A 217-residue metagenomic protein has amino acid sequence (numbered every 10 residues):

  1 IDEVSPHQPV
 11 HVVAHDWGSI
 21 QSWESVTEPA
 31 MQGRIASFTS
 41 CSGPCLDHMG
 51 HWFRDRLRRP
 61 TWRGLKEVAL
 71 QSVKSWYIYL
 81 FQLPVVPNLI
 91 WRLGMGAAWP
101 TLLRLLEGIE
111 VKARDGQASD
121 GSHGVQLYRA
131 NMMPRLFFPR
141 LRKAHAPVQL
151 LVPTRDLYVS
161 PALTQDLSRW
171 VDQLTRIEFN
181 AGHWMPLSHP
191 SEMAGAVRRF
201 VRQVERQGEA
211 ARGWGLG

Functional and structural regions predicted by a protein language model:
I1-V13, I20-L174: Flexible "cap/lid" subdomain of the alpha/beta-hydrolase fold that forms the substrate-access gate
G18-S19, P186: Short active-site segment of divalent metal-dependent hydrolases/proteases that encodes the spacing between
D172-G217: Catalytic active-site module of serine/aspartate enzymes centered on a nucleophile-bearing elbow/loop
